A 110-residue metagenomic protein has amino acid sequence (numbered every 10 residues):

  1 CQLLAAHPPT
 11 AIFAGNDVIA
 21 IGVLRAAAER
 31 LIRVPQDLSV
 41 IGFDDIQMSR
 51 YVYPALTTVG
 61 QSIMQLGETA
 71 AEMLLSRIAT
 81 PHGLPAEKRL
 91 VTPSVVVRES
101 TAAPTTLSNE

Functional and structural regions predicted by a protein language model:
C1, A5-N109: Flexible loop/turn connectors
